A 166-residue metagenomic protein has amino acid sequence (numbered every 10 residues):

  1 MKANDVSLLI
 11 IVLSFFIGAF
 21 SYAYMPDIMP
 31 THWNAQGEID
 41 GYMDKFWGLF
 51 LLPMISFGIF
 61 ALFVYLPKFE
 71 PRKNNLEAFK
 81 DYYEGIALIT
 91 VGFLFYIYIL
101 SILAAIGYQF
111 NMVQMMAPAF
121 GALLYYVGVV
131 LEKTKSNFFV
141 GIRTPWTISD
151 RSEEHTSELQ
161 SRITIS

Functional and structural regions predicted by a protein language model:
M1-L9, F46: N-terminal membrane topogenic signal
F20-L49, V140-S149: Active-site and channel-lining beta-strand-loop segments that bind or position nucleotide-derived/phosphorylated
S21-M25, F57-E70, Y126-I142: Membrane-water interface of transmembrane alpha-helices
G41-F57, F110-V127: Alpha-helical transmembrane segments
V64-Q114: Ordered, amphipathic secondary-structure segments that act as subunit-interaction surfaces in large macromolecular
F120-V140, T147, S152, R162: Alpha-helical transmembrane segments of helical membrane proteins, especially in multi-pass transport, channel
H155-I165: Single conserved hydrophobic/aromatic residue that forms the stacking wall/gate of nucleotide- or nucleobase-binding
